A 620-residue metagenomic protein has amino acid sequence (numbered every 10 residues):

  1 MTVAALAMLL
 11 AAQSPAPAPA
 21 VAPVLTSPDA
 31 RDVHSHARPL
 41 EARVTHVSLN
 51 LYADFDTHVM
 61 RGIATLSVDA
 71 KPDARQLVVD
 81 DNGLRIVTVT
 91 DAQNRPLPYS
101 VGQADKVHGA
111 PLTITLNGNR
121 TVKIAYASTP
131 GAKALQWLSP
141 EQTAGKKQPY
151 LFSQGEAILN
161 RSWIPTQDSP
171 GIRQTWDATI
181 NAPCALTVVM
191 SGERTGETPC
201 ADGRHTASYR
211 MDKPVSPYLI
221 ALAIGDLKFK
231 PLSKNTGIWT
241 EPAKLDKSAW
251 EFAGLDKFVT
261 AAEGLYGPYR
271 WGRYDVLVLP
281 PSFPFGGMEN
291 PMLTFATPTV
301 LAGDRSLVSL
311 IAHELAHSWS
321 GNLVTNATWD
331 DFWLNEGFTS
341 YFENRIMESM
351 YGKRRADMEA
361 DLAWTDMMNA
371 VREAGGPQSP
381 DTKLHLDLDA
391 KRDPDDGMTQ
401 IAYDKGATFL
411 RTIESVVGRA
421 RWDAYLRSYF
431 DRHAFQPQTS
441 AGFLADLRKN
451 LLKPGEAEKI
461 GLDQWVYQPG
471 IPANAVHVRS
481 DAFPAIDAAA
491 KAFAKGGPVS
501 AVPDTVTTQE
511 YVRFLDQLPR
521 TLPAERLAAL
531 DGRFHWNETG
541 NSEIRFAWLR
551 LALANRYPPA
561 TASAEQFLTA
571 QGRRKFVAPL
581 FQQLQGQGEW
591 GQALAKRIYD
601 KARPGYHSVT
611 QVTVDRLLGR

Functional and structural regions predicted by a protein language model:
T2-A11: Bacterial N-terminal signal peptides
Q13-G272, M398-Q400, V417: Acidic/His-enriched low-complexity segments
A16, D91, Y209, I238-K491: Hydrophobic alpha-helical and helix-loop surface patches within well-folded domains that function as non-catalytic
R75, R85, T121, I158 (+17 more regions): Generic alpha-helical secondary structure signal
V79, L138-S139, S191-T195, D331-F332 (+8 more regions): Composition- and surface-driven signal marking solvent-exposed, interaction-prone regions in large proteins
L84, P214, V300-L301, L553: Hydrophobic pocket-lining residues within nucleotide cofactor-binding pockets
T399-K405, H433-T439, L452-R620: Long, ordered, helix-rich scaffold segments
